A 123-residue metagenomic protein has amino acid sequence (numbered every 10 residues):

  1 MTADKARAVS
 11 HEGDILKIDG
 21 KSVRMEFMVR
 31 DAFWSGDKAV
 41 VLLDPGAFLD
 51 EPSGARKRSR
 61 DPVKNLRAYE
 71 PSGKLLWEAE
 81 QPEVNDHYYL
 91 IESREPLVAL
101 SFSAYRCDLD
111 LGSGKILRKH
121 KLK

Functional and structural regions predicted by a protein language model:
M1-S10, F33-R60, S93-F102, C107: Short beta-strand elements that form the blades of beta-propeller/WD-repeat-like and other beta-sheet-rich scaffold
D14-M28, N65-A68, S72-Q81, L117-H120: Aromatic (tryptophan-biased) beta-strands that constitute blades/sheets of beta-rich domains
D19-S22, P45, F102-S103, L122: Secondary-structure transition/turn motif
R24-K38, E80-R94, L122-K123: Repeated scaffold domains used in trafficking and secretory/extracellular systems, primarily beta-propellers
F48-N65, Y69-D86: Short, conserved turn/kink motifs that form compact alpha/beta structural patches or helix kinks used as
G73-E80, H87-L100, R106: A generic tandem-repeat structural signature
L100-K123: Acidic, proline/glycine-rich low-complexity IDRs
